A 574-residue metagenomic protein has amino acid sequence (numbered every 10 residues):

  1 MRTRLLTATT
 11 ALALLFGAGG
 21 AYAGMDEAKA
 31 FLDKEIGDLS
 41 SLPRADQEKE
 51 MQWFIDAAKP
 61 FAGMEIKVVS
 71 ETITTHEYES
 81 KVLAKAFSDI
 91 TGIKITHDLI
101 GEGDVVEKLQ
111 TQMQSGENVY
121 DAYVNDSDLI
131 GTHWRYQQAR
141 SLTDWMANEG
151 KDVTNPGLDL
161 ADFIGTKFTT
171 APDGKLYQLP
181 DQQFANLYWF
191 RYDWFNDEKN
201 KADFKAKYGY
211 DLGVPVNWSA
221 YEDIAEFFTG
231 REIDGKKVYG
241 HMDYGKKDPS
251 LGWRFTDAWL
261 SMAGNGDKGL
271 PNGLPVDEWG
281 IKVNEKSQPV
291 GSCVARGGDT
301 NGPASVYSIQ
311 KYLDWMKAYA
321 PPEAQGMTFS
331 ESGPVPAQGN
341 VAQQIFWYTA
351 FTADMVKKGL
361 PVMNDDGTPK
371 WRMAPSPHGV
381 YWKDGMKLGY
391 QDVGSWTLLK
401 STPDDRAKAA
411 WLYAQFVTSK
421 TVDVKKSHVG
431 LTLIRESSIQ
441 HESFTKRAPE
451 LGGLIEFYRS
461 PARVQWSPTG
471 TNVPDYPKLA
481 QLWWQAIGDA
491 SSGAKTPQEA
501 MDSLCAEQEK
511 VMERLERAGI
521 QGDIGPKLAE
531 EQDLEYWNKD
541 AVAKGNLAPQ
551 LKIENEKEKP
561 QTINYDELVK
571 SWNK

Functional and structural regions predicted by a protein language model:
M25-P60, S127-L187, K370-P375, L547-W572: Hinge/lid segment of periplasmic solute-binding proteins
E50-A57, T74-K94, W189, D193 (+1 more regions): Short, polar/charged alpha-helical segment
M51-W53, E65, T368-H378, H428-S491 (+3 more regions): Long, aromatic- and glycine/proline-rich binding clefts that accommodate carbohydrate-like moieties
K85-D162, E198-K199, D203-K205, V335 (+2 more regions): Extracytoplasmic "Venus flytrap"/periplasmic binding protein-like
I100-K108, V216-A220, E323-Q338: Short helix-initiation/N-cap motifs at beta->coil->alpha
S127-A139, T143-A147, F163-Y210, E222 (+3 more regions): Periplasmic solute-binding protein
T170, G174, K317-P322, E331 (+5 more regions): Extracytoplasmic/periplasmic substrate-recognition and gating elements
A220-E226, A263-G326, S376: Glycine-centered hinge/linker elements that transmit conformational signals in sensory and ligand-binding systems
